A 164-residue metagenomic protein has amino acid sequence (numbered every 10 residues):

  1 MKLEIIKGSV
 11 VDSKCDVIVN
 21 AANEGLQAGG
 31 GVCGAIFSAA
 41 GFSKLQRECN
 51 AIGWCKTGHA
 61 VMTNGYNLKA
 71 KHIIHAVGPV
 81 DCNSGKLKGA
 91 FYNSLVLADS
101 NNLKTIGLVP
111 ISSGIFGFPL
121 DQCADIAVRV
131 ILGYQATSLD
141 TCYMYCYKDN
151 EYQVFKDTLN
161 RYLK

Functional and structural regions predicted by a protein language model:
M1-K164: Macrodomain-like recognition of ADP-ribose-binding/processing modules
